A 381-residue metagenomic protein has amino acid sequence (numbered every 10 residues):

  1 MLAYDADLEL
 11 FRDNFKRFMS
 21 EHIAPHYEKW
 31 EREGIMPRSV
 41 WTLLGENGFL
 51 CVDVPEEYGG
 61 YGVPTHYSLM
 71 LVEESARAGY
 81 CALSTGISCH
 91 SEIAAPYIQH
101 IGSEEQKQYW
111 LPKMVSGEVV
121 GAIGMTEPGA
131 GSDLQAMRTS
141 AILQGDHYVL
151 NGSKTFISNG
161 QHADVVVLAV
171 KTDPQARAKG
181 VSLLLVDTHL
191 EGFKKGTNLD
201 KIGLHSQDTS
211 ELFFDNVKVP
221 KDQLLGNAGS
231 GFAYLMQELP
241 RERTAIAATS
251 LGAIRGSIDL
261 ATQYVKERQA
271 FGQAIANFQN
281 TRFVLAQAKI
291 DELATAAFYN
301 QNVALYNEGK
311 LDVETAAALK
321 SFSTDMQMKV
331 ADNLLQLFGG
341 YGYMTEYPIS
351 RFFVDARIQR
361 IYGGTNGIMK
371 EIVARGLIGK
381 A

Functional and structural regions predicted by a protein language model:
M1-C81, S88, I101-Q106, K113-E118 (+4 more regions): Alpha-helical interface subdomain recognition
V63-P64, D133-Q135, N159-A163, R177-G180 (+2 more regions): Short glycine/proline-enriched turns and hinge-like loops at secondary-structure junctions
I87-S88, M114, G129-S132, F156-N159 (+2 more regions): Short Gly/Pro-enriched turn/cap motifs at secondary-structure boundaries
E92-I101: Helix-loop "lid/cap" segments that line or gate small-molecule binding pockets
G117-M125: A short, Trp-centered hydrophobic/proline-enriched beta-strand micro-motif
A136, H189-P220: Flexible, small-/acidic-enriched active-site or ligand-binding loops
D146-H147, N151-K195: A short core secondary-structure module
L212-Y234: Long, acidic (Asp/Glu-rich), low-complexity accessory segments flanking structured domains
